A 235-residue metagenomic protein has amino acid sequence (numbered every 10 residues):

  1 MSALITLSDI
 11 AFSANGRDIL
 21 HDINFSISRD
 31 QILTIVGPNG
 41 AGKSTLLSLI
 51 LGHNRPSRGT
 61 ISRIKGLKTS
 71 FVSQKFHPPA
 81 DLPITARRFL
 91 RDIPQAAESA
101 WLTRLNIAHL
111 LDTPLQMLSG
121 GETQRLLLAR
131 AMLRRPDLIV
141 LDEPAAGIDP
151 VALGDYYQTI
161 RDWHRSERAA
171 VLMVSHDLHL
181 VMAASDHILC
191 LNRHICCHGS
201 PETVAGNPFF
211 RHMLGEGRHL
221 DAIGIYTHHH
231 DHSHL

Functional and structural regions predicted by a protein language model:
I5-L7, L20-D22: Conserved structural motif at the start of ABC-family nucleotide-binding domains
A96-T113: Conserved ABC ATPase "signature" region
P114-L118, E122: Conserved ABC ATPase signature
I139-E143: Catalytic Walker B motif of ABC-type/P-loop ATPase nucleotide-binding domains
S175-H176: H-loop/switch region of ABC-family ATPase nucleotide-binding domains
I188-S200: H-loop (His-switch) and adjacent beta-strand-loop-beta switch element of ABC-type ATPase nucleotide-binding domains
G206, H212-L235: ABC ATPase nucleotide-binding domains
